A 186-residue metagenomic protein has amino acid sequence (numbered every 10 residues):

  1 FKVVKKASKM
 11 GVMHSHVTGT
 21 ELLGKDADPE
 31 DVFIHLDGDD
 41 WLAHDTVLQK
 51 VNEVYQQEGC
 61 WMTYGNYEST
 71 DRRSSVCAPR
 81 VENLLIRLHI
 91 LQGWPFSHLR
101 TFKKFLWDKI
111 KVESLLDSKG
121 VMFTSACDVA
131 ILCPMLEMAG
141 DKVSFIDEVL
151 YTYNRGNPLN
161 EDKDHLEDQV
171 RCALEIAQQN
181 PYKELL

Functional and structural regions predicted by a protein language model:
F1-L186: Nucleotide-sugar donor-binding/catalytic module of glycosyltransferases that assemble extracellular/cell-envelope
